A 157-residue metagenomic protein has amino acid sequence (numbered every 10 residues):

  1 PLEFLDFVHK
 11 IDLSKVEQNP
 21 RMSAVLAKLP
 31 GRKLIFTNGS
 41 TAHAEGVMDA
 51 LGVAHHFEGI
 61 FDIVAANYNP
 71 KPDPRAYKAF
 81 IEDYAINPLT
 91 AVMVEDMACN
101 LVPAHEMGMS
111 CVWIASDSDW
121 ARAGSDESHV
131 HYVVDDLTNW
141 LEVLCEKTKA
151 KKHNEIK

Functional and structural regions predicted by a protein language model:
P1-F4, R21, H129, N139: Exposed alpha-helical structural elements
P1-H9, F57-F61: Short, basic/glycine-rich phosphate-binding loops at helix/coil junctions that contact nucleotide phosphates
F7-I35, T41-E45, P74: Short, acidic loop-to-helix structural element flanking the phosphoryl-transfer center in phosphate-processing enzymes
A27, G31, S40-T41, E45-K157: Asp-based, Mg2+/Mn2+-dependent phosphohydrolase catalytic module
